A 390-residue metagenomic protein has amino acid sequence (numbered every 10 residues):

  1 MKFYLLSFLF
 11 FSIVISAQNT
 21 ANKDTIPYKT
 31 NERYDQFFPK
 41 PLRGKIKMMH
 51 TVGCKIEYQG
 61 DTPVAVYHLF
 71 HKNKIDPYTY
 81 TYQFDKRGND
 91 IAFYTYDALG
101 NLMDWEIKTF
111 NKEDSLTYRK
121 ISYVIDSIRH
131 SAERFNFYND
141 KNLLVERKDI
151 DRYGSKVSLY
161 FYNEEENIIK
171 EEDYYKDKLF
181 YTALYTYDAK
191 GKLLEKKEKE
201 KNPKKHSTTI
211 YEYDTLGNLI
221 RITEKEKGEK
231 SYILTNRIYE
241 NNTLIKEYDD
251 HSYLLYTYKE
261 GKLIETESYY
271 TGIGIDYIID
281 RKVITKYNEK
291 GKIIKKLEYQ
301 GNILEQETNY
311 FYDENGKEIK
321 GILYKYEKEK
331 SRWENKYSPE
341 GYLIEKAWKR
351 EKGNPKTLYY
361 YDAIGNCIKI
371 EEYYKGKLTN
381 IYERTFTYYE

Functional and structural regions predicted by a protein language model:
M1-T25: Bacterial Sec-dependent N-terminal signal peptides
Q18-E390: Buried hydrophobic residues that stabilize the cores of well-folded domains
